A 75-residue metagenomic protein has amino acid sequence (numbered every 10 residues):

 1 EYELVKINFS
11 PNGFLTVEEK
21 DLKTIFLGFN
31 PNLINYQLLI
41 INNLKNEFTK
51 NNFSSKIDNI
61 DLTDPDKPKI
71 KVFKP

Functional and structural regions predicted by a protein language model:
E1-P75: Charged, solvent-exposed interaction patches on well-folded alpha/beta domains that mediate macromolecular contacts
